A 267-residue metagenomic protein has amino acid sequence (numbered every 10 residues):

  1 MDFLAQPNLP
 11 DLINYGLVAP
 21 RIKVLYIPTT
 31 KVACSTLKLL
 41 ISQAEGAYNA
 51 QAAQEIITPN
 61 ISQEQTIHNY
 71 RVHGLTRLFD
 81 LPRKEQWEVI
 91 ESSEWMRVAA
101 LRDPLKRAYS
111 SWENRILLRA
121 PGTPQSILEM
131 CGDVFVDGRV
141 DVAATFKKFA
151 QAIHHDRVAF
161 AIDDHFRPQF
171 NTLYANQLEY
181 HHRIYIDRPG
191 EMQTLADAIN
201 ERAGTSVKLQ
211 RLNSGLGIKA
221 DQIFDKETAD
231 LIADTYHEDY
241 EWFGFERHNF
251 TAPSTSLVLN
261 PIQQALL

Functional and structural regions predicted by a protein language model:
M1-L267: Membrane-interface amphipathic segments in extracytoplasmic regions
